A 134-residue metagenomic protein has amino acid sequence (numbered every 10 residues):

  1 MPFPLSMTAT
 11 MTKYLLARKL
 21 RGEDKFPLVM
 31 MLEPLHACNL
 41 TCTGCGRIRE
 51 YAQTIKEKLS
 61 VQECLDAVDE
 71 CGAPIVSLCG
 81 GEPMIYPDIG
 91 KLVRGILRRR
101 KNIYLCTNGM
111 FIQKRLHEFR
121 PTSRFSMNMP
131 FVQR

Functional and structural regions predicted by a protein language model:
M1-M31: N-terminal [4Fe-4S]-dependent radical SAM core
P2-F3, L35-C38, C64: Short hydrophobic/aromatic-rich motifs at helix boundaries and adjacent loops
L16-A17, R49-Y51, S77-L78, R100: A short, structure-level motif marking secondary-structure boundaries and short turns
D24-L59, E70-C71: Canonical Radical SAM [4Fe-4S] cluster-binding loop centered on the CxxxCxxC motif and its immediate flanking residues
G44, Y51, I85-Y86, K114: Basic, gly/Ser/Thr/Pro-rich low-complexity segments located predominantly at protein N termini
V61-L78, Y86-R134: Radical SAM/AdoMet-radical enzyme domain recognition
